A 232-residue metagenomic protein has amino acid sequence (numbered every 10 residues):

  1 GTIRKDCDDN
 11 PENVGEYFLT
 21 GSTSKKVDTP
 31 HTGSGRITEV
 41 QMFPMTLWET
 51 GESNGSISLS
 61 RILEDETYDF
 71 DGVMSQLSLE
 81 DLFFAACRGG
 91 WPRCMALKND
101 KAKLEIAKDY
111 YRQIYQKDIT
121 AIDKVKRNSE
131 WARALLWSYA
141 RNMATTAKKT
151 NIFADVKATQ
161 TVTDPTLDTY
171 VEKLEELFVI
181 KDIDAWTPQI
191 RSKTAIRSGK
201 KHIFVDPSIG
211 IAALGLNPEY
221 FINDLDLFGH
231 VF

Functional and structural regions predicted by a protein language model:
T2-R4, T29-T32, L216: Short amphipathic alpha-helical segments
T2-T23: Conserved catalytic/switch belt of AAA+ P-loop NTPases
I3, T50, G89, L174 (+1 more regions): Conserved RecA-like P-loop NTPase ATPase core
N13-V14, R36, L177: A generic structural signal for alpha->beta connector loops
L19, E39-Q41, D182, F204: Structural signal for conserved beta-strand scaffold positions within catalytic alpha/beta enzyme cores
G21-S22, V27-R141, T145: Interdomain motor-coupling "hinge/lid" segment immediately C-terminal to the ATP-binding subdomain of NTP-driven enzymes
M95-F232: Accessory nucleic acid-recognition modules appended to NTPase machines
